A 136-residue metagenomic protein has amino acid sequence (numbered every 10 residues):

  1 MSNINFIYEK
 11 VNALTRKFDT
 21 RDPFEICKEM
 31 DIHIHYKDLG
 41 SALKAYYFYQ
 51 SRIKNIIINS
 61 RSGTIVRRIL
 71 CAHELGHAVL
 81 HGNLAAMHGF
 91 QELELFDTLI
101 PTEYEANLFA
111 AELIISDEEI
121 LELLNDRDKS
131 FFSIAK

Functional and structural regions predicted by a protein language model:
M1-K136: Active-site hotspot residues in diverse enzymes, especially metal/ion-binding acidic/histidine motifs
